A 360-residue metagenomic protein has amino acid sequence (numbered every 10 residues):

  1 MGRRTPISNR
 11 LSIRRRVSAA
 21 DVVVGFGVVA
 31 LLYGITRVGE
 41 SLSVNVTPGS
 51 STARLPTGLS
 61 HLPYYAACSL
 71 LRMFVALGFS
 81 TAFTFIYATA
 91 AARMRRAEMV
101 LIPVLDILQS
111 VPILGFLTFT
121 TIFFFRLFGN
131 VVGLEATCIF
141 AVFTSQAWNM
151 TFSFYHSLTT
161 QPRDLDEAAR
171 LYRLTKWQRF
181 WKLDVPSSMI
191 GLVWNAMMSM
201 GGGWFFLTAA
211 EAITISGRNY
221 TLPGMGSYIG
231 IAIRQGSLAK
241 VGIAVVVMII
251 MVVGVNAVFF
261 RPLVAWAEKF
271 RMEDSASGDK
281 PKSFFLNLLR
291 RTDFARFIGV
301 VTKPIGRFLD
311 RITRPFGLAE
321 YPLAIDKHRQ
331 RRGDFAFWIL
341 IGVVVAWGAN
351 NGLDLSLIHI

Functional and structural regions predicted by a protein language model:
M1-G78, V245-I358: N-terminal, non-cleaved signal-anchor transmembrane helix
Y64-C68, M99-Q109, I122, H156 (+4 more regions): Short amphipathic alpha-helical coupling elements at transmembrane boundaries
A67-R72, A76, L105-Q109, T159 (+5 more regions): Alpha-helical transmembrane segments of multi-pass membrane proteins
R72-S80, T84, L114-T118, P186 (+3 more regions): Hydrophobic alpha-helical transmembrane segments in multi-pass membrane proteins
A76-L105: Transmembrane-helix boundary motif in ABC transporter permease subunits
D106-S145: Generic hydrophobic transmembrane alpha-helix motif, especially the helices
V132-S199: Membrane-cytosol interface at the C-terminal ends of specific transmembrane alpha-helices in multi-pass membrane
N195-F259: Non-cytoplasmic
